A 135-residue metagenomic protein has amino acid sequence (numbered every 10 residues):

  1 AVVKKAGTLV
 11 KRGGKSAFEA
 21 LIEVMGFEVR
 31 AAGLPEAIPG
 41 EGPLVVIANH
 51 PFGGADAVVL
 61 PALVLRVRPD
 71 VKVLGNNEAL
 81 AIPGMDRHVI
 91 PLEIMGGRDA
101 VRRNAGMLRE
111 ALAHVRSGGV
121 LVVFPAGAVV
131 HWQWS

Functional and structural regions predicted by a protein language model:
A1-I47, A57-V59, R66-R68, D86-R87: Membrane-anchoring hydrophobic helices of lipid-metabolizing enzymes
V29, V71-V73, L121: Hydrophobic beta-strand scaffold residues
A31, D56, N104-L108: Amphipathic coiled-coil/heptad-repeat helices and related helical stalk/stem segments that mediate oligomerization
G33, G75-N77, P125-G127: Glycine-rich, histidine-containing beta strand-loop boundary motifs that form or position
A37, A79, V129-V130: Positions that flank functional sites
G42-I47, A111-S135: Conserved Motif II region of HX4D acyltransferases
V45-V101: Catalytic core of membrane glycerolipid acyltransferases/transacylases, capturing the structured, soluble-facing
R98-A105, S135: Active-site glycine- and acidic-residue-rich loops that bind and position anionic ligands or nucleotide-like cofactors
